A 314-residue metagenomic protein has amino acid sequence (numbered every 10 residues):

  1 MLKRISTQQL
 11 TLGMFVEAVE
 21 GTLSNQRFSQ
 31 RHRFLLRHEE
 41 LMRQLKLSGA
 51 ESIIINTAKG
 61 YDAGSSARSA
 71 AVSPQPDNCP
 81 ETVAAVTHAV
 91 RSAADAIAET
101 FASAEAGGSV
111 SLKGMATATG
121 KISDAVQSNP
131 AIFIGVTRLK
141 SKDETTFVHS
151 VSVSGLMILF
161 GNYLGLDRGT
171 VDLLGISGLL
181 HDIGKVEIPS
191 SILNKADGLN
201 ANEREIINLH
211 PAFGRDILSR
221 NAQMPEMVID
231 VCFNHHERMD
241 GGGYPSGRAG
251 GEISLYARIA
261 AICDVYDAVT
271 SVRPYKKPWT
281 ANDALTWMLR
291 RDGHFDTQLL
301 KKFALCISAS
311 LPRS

Functional and structural regions predicted by a protein language model:
M1-V110: Membrane-cytosol interface segments
F34-L35, L164, D197, A222 (+2 more regions): Helix-turn-helix-type domain boundary/helix-start signal
L45, K195-I217, R238-S314: Divalent-cation-assisted or electrostatically stabilized phosphate/pyrophosphate-binding catalytic cores
K46, Q127-A131, I158, G184 (+5 more regions): Signal for well-folded cores of large energy- and translation-related assemblies
S73-N208, R215-A222, E226-M227: Acidic/His-rich, divalent-metal-binding segments that scaffold phosphate/diphosphate chemistry
A118, L139, L174-S177, H210 (+3 more regions): Short acidic/histidine-centered micro-motifs embedded in hydrophobic/aromatic stretches that mark compact functional
L179-V186, M227-H236, L255-A260, Y275-K277: A glycine-rich, aromatic-flanked flexible loop/lid motif
